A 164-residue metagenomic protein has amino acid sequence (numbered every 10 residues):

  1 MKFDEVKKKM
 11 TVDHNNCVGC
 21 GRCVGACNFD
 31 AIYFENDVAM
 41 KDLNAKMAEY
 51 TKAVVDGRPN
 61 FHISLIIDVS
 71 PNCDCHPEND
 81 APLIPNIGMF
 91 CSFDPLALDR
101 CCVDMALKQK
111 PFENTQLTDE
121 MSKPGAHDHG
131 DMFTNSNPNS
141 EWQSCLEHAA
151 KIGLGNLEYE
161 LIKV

Functional and structural regions predicted by a protein language model:
M1-V164: Extended, low-polarity segments enriched in aliphatic/aromatic residues
